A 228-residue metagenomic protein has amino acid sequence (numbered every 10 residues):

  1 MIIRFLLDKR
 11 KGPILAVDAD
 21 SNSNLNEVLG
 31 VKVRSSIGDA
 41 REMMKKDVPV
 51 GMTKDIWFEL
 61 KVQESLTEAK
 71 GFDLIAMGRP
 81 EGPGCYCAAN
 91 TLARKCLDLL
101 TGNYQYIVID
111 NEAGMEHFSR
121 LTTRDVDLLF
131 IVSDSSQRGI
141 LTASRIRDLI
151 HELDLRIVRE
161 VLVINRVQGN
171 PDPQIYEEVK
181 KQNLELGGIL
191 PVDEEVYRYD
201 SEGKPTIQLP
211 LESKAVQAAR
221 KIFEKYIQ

Functional and structural regions predicted by a protein language model:
R4-A69: N-terminal phosphate/diphosphate-binding loop that engages ATP/GTP or pyrophosphate donors across diverse enzyme folds
A16, F72-L74, L186-I189: Conserved beta-strand scaffold positions in the cores of enzyme catalytic domains, especially in NTP/NDP-utilizing
A19-N22, R166-Q168, D193: Residues in the short beta-alpha loop(s) of Rossmann-like NAD(P)-binding domains
V31-S35, L149-I150, E177-K181, P205-Q208: Short, hinge-like loop/turn segments at secondary-structure boundaries
I56-E68, D73-I109: Cytosolic-facing regulatory segments adjacent to core modules
T91-I189, R198: Conserved catalytic-core segment of NTP-binding enzymes
E202-V216: C-terminal boundary of histidine-terminating zinc-finger modules
A218-Q228: C-terminal alpha-helix
